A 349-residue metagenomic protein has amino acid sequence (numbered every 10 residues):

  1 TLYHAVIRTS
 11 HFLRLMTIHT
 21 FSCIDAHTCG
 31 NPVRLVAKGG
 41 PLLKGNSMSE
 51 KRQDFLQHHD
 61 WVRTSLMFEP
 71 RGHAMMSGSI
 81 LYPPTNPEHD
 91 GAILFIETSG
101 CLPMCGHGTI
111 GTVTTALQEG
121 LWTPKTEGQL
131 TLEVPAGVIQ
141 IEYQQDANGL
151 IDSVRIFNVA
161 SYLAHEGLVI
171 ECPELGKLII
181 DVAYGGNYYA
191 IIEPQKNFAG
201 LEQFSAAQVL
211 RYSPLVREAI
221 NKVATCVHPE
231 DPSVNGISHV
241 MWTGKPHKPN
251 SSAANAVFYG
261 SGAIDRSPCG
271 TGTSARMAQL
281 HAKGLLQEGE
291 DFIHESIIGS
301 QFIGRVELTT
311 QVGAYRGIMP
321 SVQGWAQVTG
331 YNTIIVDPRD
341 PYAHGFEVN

Functional and structural regions predicted by a protein language model:
T1-L15: N-terminal amphipathic/basic-hydrophobic helices that include classical n-h-c signal peptides and signal-anchor
M16-D181, A190-N349: A glycine-rich beta-to-alpha transition motif near the start of alpha/beta enzyme domains, typified by
G186: Glycine-rich ThDP/TPP pyrophosphate-binding loop and its adjacent helix/strand module within ThDP-dependent enzymes
